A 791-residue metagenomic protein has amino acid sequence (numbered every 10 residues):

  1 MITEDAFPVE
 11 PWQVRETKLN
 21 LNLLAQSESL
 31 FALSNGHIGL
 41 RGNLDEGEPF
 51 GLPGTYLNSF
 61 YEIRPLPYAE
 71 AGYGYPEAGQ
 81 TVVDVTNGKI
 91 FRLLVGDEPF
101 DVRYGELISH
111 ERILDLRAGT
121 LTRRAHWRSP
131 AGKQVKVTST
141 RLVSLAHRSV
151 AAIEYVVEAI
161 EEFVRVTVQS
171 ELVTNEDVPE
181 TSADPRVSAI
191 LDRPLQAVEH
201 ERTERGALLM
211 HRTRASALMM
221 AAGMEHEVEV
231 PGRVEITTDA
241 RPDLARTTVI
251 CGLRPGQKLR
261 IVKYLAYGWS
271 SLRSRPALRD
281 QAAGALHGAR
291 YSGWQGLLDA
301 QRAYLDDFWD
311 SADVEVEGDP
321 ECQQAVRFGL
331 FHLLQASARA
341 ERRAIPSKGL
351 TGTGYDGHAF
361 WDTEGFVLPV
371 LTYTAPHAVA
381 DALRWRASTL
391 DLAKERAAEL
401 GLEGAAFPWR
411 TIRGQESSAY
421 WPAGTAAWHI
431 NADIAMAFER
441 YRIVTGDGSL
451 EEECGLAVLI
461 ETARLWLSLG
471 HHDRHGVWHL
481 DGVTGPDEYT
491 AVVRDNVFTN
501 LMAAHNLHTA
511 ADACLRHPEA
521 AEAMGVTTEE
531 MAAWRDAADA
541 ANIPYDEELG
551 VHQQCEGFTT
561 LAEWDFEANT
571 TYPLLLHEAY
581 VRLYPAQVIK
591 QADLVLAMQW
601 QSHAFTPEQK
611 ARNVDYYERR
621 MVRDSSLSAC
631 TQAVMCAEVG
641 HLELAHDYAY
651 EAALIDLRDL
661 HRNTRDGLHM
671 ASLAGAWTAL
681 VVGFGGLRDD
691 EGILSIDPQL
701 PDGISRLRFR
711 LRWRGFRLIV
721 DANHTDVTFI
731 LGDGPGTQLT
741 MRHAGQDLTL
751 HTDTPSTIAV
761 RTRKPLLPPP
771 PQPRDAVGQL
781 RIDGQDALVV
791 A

Functional and structural regions predicted by a protein language model:
M1-Y355, A579-R582, L766-A791: Acidic/polar, glycine-enriched structural segments that form the non-catalytic walls/loops of the carbohydrate-binding
L23-N58, F366, G414, A426-A427 (+7 more regions): C-terminal capping/lid segments that line or modulate ligand- or cofactor-binding pockets
P76-P130, K136, T606-A611, E618 (+2 more regions): Non-catalytic C-terminal accessory modules of carbohydrate-active enzymes
E162, V166, S271-P276, E315-V316 (+4 more regions): Inter-helical turn/loop segments and adjacent helix faces that build the functional surface of alpha-helical bundle
E321-F328, L383-E416, V444-N496, L501 (+1 more regions): Active-site acid/base region of carbohydrate-active enzymes
S337-T351, H377-M436, R440-E453, L467-V477 (+3 more regions): Helix-terminus loop motifs that line ligand-binding clefts
S347-H358, G401-G424, V477-N496, H552-A568 (+3 more regions): Carbohydrate-binding/catalytic loop surfaces
A359-S388, E453, D512-L515, G525-R665 (+1 more regions): Active-site core of glycosidic bond-cleaving carbohydrate-active enzymes
